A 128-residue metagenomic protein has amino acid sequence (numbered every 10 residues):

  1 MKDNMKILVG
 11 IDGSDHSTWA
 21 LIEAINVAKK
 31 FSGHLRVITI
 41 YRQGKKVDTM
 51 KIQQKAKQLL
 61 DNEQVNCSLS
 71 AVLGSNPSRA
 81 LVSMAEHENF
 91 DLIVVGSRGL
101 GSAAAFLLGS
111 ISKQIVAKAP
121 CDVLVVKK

Functional and structural regions predicted by a protein language model:
M1-K55, L59-C67: Small/aliphatic-rich secondary-structure junction motif
I38, S68-V72, L124: General small-molecule cofactor/ligand-binding pocket signal
G44-K45, P77, S102: Generic structural signal for helix capping and beta-alpha/helix-loop junctions
N62-I93: Structural beta-alpha unit
E86-K128: Gly/Ser-rich helix-loop-strand patches that form or flank binding pockets for ribonucleotide-derived cofactors
